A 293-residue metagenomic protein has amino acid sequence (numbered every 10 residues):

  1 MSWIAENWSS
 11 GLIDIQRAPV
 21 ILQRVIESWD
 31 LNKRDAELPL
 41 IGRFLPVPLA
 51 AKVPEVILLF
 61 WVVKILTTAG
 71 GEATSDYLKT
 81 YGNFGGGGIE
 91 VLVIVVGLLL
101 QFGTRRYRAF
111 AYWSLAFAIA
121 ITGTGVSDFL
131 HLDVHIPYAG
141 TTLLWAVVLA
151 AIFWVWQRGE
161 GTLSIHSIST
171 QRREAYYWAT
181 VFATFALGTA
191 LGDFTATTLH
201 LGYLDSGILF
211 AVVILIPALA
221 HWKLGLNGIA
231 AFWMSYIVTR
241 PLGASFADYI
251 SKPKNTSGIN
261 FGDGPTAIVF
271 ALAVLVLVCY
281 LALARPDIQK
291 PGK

Functional and structural regions predicted by a protein language model:
M1-S2, L22, P54, L149: Intrinsically disordered, low-complexity regions enriched in Ser/Pro/Gly/Gln/His and often acidic
L12, Q16, I21-Q23, E27: Short, positively charged and aromatic/hydrophobic N-terminal segments
W29-K293: Polytopic alpha-helical membrane proteins, predominantly small-molecule transporters/carriers
